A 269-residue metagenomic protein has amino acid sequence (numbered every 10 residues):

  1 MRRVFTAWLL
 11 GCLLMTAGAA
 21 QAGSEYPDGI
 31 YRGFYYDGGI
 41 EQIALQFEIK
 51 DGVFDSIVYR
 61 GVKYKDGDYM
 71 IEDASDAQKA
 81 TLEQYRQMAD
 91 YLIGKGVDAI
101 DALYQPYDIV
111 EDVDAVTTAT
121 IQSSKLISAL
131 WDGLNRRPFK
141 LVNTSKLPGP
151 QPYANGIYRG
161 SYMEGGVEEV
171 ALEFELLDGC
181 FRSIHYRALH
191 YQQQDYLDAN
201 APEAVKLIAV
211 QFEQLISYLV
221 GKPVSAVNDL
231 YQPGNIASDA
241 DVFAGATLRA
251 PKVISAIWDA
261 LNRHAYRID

Functional and structural regions predicted by a protein language model:
M1-V4: Positively charged n-region of N-terminal signal peptides that target proteins for export
A7-T16: Bacterial N-terminal signal peptides
G18-A22: Sec/Tat signal peptide C-region and signal peptidase I cleavage site
G23-Y153, S161-D269: Active-site- and interface-proximal helix/loop "cap" or "latch" segments in soluble metabolic and energy-transducing
